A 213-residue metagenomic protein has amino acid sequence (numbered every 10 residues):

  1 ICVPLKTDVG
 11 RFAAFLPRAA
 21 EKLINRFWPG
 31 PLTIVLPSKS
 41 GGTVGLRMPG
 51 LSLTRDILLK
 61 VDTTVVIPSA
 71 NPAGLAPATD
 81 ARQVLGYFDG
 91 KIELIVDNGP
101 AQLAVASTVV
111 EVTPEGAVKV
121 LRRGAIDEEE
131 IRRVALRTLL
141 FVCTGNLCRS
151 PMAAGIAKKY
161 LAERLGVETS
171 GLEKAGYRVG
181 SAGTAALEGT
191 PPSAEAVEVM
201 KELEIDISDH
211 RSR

Functional and structural regions predicted by a protein language model:
I1-L140: Active-site-adjacent structural elements in enzyme catalytic cores
R133-T144, C148-R213: Short polar/charged helix/loop
